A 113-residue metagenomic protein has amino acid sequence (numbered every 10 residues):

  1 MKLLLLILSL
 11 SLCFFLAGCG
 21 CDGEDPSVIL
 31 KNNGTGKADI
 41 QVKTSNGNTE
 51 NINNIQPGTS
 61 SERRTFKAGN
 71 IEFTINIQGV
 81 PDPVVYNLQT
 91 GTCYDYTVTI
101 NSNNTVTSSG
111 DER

Functional and structural regions predicted by a protein language model:
M1-L5: Positively charged n-region of N-terminal signal peptides that target proteins for export
F14-G18: C-terminal motif of bacterial Sec signal peptides marking the signal peptidase cleavage site
G20-G23: Bacterial signal peptide processing site
V28-G34: Asparagine-centered strand-capping/turn motif at beta-strand->loop junctions
T35-N46: Short, ordered, surface-exposed loop/turn motifs in non-cytosolic proteins
N51-Q56, L88: Short beta-strand segments within Ig-like beta-sandwich modules, predominantly Fibronectin type-III
E62-E72: Short Pro-Gly-centered beta-turn/loop motif in secreted/extracellular proteins
Q78-V106: Structured interaction patches on ligand/partner-binding surfaces of diverse proteins
